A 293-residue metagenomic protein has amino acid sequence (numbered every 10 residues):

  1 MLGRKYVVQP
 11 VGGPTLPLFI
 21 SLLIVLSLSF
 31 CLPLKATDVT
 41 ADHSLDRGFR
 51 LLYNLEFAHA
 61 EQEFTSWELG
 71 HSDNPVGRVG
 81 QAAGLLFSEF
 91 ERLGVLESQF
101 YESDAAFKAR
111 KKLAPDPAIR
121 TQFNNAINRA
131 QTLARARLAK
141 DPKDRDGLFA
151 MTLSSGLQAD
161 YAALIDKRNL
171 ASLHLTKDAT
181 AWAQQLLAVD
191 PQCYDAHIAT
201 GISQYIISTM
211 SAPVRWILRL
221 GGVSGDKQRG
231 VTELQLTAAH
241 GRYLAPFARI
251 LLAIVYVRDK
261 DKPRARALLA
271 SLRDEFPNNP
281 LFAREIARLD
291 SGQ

Functional and structural regions predicted by a protein language model:
M1-L16: N-terminal secretory signal peptides that target proteins for export/translocation
P17-C31: Bacterial N-terminal signal peptides
L32-A36: Sec/Tat signal peptide C-region and signal peptidase I cleavage site
T37-A41, L51-F64, D73, G84-K143 (+4 more regions): Short coil/linker segments at helix-helix boundaries
L69, A238-A239, D274: Amphipathic alpha-helical segments of tetratricopeptide repeats
F247, I254-Q293: A cross-kingdom marker for long, charged
